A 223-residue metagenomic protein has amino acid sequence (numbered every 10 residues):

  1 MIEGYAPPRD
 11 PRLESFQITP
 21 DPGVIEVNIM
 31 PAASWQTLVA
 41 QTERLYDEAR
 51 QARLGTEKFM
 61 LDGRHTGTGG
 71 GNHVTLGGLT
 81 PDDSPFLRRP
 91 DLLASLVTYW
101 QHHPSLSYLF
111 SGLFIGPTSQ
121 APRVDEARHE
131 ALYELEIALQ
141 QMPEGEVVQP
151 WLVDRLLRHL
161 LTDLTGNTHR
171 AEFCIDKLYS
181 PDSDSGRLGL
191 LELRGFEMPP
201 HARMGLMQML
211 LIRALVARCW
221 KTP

Functional and structural regions predicted by a protein language model:
M1-T68, L79-P223: C-terminal accessory/tail domains of diverse enzymes
